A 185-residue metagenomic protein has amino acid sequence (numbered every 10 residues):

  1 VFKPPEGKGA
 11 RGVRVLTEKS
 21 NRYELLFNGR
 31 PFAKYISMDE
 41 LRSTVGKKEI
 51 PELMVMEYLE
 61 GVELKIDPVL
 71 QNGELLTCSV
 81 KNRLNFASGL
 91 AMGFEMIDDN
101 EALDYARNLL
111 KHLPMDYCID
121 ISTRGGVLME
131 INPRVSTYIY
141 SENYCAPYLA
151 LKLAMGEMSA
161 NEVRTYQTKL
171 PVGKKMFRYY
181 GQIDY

Functional and structural regions predicted by a protein language model:
V1-F2, L53-V55, C118-I121: A short linear hydrophobic-aromatic micro-motif
V1-L26: Rossmann-like NAD(P)H-binding beta-loop-alpha module
E6-K8, Y58-V62, L113-M115: A short catalytic or substrate-binding loop motif that flags glycine-/basic-rich loops and adjacent residues that bind
G9, E63, S136-Y138: Conserved protein kinase catalytic core
R14-T17, L70, Y144: Short, glycine/charged-enriched secondary-structure capping and boundary segments
E24-F27, N161-V163: Short, charged, solvent-exposed linker or helix-capping segments at domain edges/interfaces that act as flexible hinges
L26-L109, G125-L128: Phosphate-binding site of ATP-dependent enzymes
L84-G89, E95-Y185: ATP-dependent carboxylate activation and anion-phosphoryl transfer catalytic cores that bind Mg-ATP to form
